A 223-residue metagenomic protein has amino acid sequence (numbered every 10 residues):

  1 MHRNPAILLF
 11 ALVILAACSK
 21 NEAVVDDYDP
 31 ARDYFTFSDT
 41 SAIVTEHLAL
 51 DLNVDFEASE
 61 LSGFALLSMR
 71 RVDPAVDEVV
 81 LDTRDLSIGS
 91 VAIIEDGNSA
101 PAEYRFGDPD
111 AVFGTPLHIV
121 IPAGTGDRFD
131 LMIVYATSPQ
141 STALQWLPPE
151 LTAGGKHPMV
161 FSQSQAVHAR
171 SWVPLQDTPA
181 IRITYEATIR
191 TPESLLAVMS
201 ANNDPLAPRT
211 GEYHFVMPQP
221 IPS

Functional and structural regions predicted by a protein language model:
M1-I7: Bacterial N-terminal signal peptides that target proteins for export
I7-A16: Bacterial N-terminal signal peptides
C18-S62, G154-M159, P179: N-terminal, polar/Ser/Thr-rich
H47-A49, E60-L66, V76-E78, P116 (+3 more regions): Intrinsic-disorder/low-complexity, polar/charged segments enriched in Ser/Thr/Lys/Arg/Asp/Glu/Gln
D51-N53, L67, F106-D108, H118-A123 (+2 more regions): Beta-strand-rich interaction surfaces with strong enrichment in secreted/lumenal proteins
F64-S87, V173-D177, Y185-P192: Surface-exposed beta-strand/loop patches in extracellular or lumenal glycoproteins
D85-T152: A surface-exposed beta-strand-loop module
V134-S223: Extended, low-hydrophobicity, Ser/Thr/Pro/Gly-biased non-transmembrane segments
